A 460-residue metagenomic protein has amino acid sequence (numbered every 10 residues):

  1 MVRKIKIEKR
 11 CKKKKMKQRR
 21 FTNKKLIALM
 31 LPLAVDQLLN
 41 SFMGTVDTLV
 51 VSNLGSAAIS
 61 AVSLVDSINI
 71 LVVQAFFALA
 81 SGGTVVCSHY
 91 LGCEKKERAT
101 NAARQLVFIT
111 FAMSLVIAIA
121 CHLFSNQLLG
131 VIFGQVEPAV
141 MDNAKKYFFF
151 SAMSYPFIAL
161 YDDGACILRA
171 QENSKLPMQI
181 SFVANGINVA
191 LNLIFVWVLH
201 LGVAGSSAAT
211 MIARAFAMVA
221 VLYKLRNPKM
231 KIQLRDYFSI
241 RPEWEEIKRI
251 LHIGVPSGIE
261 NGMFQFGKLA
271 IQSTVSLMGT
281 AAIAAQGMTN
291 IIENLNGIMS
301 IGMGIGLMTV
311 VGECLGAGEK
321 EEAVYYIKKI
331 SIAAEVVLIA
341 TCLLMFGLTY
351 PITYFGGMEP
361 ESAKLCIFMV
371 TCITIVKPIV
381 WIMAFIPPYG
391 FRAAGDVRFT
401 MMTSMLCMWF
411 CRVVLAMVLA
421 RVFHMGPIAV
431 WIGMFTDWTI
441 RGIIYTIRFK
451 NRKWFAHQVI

Functional and structural regions predicted by a protein language model:
M1-M30, C87-S154, V198-V255, V311-K377 (+1 more regions): Short alpha-helical transmembrane segments in multi-pass integral membrane proteins
Q18-L49, N53-L54, I70-G82, V86 (+5 more regions): N-terminal transmembrane alpha-helices
A28-D47, F150, Y161, A184 (+4 more regions): Transmembrane helical elements of multi-pass membrane transporters/channels
L33, Q37, T48-L49, V85 (+16 more regions): Transmembrane alpha-helix boundary and packing residues in multipass membrane permease domains and related
F42-S60, L129-P138, I194-L201, G262-L295 (+3 more regions): Helix-terminus/linker motif at the lipid-water interface of multi-pass membrane proteins
S56-S67, A144, F148, S207 (+4 more regions): Small-residue hotspots at the loop-to-helix junctions and early N-terminal turns of transmembrane alpha-helices
I59-I119, I158-P177, I283-T349, W381-S404: Small-residue-rich hydrophobic transmembrane alpha-helices
A80, F150-R169, P177-N185, S206-V221 (+5 more regions): Short runs within selected transmembrane alpha-helices of multi-pass transporters and secretion channels
